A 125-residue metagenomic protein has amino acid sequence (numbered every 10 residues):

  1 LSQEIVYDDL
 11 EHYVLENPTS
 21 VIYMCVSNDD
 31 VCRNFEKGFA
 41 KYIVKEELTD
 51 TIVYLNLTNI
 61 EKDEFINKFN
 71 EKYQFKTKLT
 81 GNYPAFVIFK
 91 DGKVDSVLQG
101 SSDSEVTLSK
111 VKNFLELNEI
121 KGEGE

Functional and structural regions predicted by a protein language model:
L1-T19, L108-E125: N-terminal leader/targeting and pre-domain segments
L1-V6, M24-S27, L48-K68: Thiol-based oxidoreductase modules, predominantly thioredoxin-like and allied folds used for disulfide exchange
S2, D30-N34, K78, D103: Extracytoplasmic/periplasmic, Sec-exported soluble proteins
D9-I52: Local sequence-structure signature of Cys/Sec-based thiol-disulfide redox active-site neighborhoods
V21-M24, I52-L55, A85-I88, V97: Structural recognition of the beta-strand scaffold that forms the well-ordered cores of secreted hydrolase catalytic
S27-V31, N59-K62, K93-D95, S102-S104: Solvent-exposed loop/turn segments at secondary-structure junctions within structured extracellular/periplasmic domains
F69-L79, V87: Short, internal strand/loop/helix patches that form the active-site neighborhood or redox-interaction surface
T80-E125: Non-catalytic, surface beta->alpha helical segment in thiol-disulfide oxidoreductase systems
